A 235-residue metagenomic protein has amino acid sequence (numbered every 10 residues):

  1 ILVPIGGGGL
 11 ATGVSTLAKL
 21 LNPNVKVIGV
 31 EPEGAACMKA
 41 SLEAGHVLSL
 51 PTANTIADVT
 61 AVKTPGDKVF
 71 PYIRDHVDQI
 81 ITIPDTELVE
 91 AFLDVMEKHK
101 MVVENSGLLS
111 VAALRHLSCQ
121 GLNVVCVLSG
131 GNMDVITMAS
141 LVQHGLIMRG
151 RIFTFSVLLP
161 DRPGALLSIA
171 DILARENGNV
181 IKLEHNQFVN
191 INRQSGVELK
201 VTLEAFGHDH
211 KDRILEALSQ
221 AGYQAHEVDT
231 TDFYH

Functional and structural regions predicted by a protein language model:
I1-D75, R115-P160, A170: Glycine-rich phosphate/pyrophosphate-binding loop at beta-loop-alpha junctions
V3, G29-V30, I81-D85, M101-N105 (+1 more regions): General beta-strand structural signal in soluble alpha/beta enzymes
A11-T12, S110-V111, K211: Short, well-ordered alpha-helical microsegments
P32-E33, D85, L108, H185-F188 (+1 more regions): Short, ordered loop/turn segments at secondary-structure junctions
E43-A44, E97-K98, G196-L199: Short low-complexity, flexible loop/linker segments enriched in glycine and/or proline with clustered acidic
G66-L122: Active-site-adjacent helical/loop segments in soluble small-molecule enzymes
V135-H235: A conserved regulatory-domain signal marking ACT and ACT-like small-molecule sensing domains and adjacent regulatory
